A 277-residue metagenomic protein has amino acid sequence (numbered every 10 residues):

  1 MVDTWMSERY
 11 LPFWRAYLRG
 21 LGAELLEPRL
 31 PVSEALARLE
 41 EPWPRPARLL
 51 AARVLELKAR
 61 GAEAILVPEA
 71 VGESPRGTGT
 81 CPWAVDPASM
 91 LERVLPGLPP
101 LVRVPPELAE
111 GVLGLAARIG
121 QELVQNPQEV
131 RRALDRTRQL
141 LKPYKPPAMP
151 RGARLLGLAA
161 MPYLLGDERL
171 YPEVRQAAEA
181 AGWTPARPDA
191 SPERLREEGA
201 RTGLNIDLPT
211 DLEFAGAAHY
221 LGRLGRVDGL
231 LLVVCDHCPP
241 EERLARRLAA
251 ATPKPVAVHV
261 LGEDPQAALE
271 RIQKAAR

Functional and structural regions predicted by a protein language model:
M1-R277: An N-terminal assembly and electron-transfer interface module characteristic of large anaerobic redox and radical
